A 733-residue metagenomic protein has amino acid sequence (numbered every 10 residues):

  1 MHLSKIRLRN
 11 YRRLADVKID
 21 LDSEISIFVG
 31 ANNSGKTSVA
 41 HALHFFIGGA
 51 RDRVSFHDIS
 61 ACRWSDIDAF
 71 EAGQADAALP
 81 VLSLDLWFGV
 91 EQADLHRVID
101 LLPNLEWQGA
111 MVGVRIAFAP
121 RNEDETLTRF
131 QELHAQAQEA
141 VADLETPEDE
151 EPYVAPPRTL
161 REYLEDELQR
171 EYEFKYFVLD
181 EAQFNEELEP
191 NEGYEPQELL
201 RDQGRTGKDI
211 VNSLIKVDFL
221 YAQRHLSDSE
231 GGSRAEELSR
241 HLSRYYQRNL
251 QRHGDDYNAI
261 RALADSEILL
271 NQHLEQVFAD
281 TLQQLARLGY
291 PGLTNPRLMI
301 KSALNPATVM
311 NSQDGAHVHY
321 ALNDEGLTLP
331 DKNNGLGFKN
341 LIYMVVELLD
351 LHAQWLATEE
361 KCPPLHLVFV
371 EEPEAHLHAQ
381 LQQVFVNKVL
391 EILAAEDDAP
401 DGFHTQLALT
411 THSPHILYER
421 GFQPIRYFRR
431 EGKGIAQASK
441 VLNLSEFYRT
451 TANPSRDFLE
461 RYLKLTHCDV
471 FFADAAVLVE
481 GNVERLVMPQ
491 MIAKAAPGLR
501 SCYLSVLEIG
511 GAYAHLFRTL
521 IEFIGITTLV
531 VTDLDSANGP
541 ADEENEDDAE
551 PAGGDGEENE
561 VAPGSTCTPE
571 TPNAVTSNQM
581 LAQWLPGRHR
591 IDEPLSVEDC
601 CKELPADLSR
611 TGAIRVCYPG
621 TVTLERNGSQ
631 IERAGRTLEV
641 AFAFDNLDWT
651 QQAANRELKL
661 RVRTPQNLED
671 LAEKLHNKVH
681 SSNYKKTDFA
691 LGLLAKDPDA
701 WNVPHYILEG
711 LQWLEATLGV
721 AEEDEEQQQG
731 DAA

Functional and structural regions predicted by a protein language model:
M1-G48, H319-T466, A496, P551 (+2 more regions): Switch/communication elements of ASCE P-loop NTPase nucleotide-binding domains
H41-Q108: Conserved P-loop NTP-binding catalytic core
D68-E71, R97-L102, P190-I210, I300-L304 (+5 more regions): Short alpha-helical segments and helix-capping/turn motifs at coil-helix boundaries
P80-L84, G109-V114, S213-V217, P364-L365 (+4 more regions): Short glycine-/polar-rich loops that comprise or flank the Walker A/P-loop and associated switch/sensor motifs
V90-A93, A119-D124, R224-S227, E374 (+7 more regions): Conserved nucleotide-binding/hydrolysis micro-motifs of P-loop NTPases
V90-R248: Electropositive, glycine-dotted interaction segments that contact anionic polymers or phosphate-rich ligands
A222-V370, E396-D397: Extended helical coiled-coil dimerization/tether regions that scaffold and oligomerize large DNA-maintenance assemblies
L459-L478, N482-A733: Acidic, Mg2+-coordinating catalytic modules of nucleic-acid enzymes
